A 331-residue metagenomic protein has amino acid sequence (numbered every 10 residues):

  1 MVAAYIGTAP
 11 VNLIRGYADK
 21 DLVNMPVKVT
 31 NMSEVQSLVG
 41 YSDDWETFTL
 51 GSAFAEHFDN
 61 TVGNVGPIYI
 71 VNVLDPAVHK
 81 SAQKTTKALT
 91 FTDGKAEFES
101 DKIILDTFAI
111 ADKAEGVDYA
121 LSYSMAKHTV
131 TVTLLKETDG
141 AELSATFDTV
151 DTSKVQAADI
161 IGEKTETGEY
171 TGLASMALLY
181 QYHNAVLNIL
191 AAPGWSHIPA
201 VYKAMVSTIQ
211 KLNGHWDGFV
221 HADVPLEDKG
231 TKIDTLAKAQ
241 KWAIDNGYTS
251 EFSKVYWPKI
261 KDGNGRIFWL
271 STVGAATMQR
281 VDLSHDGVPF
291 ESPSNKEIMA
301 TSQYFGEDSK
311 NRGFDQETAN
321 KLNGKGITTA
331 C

Functional and structural regions predicted by a protein language model:
M1-S81, G94, E99-D101, T107 (+3 more regions): A glycine- and small-residue-enriched flexible loop/hinge signal that marks low-structured segments
S81-F91: Generic detection of short hydrophobic beta-strand segments and adjacent strand-loop junctions
D106-D159: Surface-exposed interaction regions enriched in Ser/Thr/Asp/Glu that occur as long low-complexity tracts or repetitive
